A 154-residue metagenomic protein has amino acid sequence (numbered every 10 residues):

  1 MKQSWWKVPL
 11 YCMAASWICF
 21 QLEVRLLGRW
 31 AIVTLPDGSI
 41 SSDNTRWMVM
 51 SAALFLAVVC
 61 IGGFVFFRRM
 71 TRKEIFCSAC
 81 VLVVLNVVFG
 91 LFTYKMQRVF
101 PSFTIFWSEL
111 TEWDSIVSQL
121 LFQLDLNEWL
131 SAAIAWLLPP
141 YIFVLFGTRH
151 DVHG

Functional and structural regions predicted by a protein language model:
M1-A52: Transmembrane alpha-helical insertion/packing segments
Y11-E23, C77-P101: Hydrophobic alpha-helical membrane-insertion segments
I18-W30, V58, G62-F66, V88 (+2 more regions): Alpha-helical membrane-inserting segments
R29-R46, G90-L130: Interfacial non-cytosolic loop connecting adjacent transmembrane helices
W47-E74: Canonical alpha-helical transmembrane segments
V49-L56, V117-Y141: Hydrophobic alpha-helical transmembrane segments
F67, I134-G154: Cytosolic juxtamembrane helix at the C-terminal end of the final transmembrane segment
M70-A79, L126-L130: Membrane-interfacial entry segments at the cytosolic side of transmembrane helices
